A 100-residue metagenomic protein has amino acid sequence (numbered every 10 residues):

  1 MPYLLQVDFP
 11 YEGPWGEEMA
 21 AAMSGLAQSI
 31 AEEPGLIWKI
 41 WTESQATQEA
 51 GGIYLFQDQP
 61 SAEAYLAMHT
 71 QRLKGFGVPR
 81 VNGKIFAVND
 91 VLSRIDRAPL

Functional and structural regions predicted by a protein language model:
M1-E49, Q59-A67, K84-L100: Short S/T/G/P-rich N-terminal loop/turn motif that feeds into the first structured element of a domain
I30, T70-G77: A common structural junction motif
G51-L55: A short, exposed loop/beta-hairpin motif centered on an aromatic-Gly-Thr core
G75-A87: Conserved short beta-strand edge segments in small beta-sheet-based binding/regulatory domains
